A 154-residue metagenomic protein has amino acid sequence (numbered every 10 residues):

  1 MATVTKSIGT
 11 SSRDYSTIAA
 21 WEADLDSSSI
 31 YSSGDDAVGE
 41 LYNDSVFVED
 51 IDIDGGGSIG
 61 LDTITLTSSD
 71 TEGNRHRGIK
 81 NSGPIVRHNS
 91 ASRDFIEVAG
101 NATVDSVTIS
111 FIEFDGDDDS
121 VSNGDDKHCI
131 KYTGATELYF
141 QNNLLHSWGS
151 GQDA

Functional and structural regions predicted by a protein language model:
T3-L41: Acidic Gly/Asp/Thr-rich repetitive segments characteristic of extracellular carbohydrate-active and adhesion proteins
S11-D14, S33-I64, S68-N74: N-terminal extracellular ligand-recognition/capping segment immediately after the signal peptide
I18-S32, F47-S58, R77, E97-G100 (+1 more regions): Short, T/G/N/S-enriched strand-turn elements that build extracellular solenoid repeat scaffolds
D35-A37, E49, D62-I64, D94 (+4 more regions): The right-handed parallel beta-helix/beta-solenoid scaffold, focusing on the short coil/turn and N-cap positions
A37-E40, T65, I112, H128-C129 (+1 more regions): Short Gly/Ser/Thr-biased coil->beta-strand turn/linker motifs that build repetitive extracellular beta-solenoid/fiber
D50-D52, N89-G100, S120-T133, G151-A154: Extracellular beta-strand/beta-solenoid scaffold signature
T67, V104-G116, T136-G149, A154: Right-handed parallel beta-helix
G73-A91, D115-N123, S147-Q152: Acidic/polar low-complexity surface segments
